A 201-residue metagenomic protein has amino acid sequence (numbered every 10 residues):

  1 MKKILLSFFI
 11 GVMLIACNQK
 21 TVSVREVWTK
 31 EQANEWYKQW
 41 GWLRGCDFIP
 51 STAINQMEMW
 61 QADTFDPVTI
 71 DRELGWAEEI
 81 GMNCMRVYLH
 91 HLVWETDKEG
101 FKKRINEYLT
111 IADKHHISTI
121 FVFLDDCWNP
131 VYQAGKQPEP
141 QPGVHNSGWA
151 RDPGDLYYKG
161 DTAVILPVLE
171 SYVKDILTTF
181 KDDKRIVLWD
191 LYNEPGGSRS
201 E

Functional and structural regions predicted by a protein language model:
K2-F8: Sec-dependent signal peptide recognition, specifically the positively charged N-region followed immediately by
G11-V12: Repetitive helical segments and hydrophobic/amphipathic motifs
I15-A16: C-terminal motif of bacterial Sec signal peptides marking the signal peptidase cleavage site
S23-E201: Active-site mouth of glycoside hydrolases
